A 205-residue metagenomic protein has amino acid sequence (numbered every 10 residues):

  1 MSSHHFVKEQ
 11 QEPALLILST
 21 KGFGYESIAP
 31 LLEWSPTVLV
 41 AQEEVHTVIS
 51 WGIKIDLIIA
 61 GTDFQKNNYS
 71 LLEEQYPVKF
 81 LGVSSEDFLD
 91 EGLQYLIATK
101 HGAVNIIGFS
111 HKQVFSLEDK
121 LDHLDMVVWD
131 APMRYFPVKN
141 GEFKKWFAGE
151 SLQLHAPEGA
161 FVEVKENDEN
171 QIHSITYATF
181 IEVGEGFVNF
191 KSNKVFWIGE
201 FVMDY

Functional and structural regions predicted by a protein language model:
M1-A41, V45-S50, L71: N-terminal glycine-/serine-/threonine-rich phosphate-binding loop
H4-F6, L93-Q94, F115-E118, G141-F143 (+2 more regions): A generic local secondary-structure boundary/capping motif
V7-E9, E26-I28, L81-F88, N140-G149: Extended alpha-helical regions
E12-P13, H101, G149-S151: Short, surface-exposed beta-edge/turn micro-motifs
L16-S19, T37-V38, S84-S85, N105-I107 (+2 more regions): A short linear-motif detector with a strong N-terminal bias
P30-W34, E43-A131: Acidic/Gly/His-enriched mid-domain segments of enzyme catalytic cores or analogous surface patches that mediate
A131-P132, P137-Y205: Long, charged alpha-helical interface segments
